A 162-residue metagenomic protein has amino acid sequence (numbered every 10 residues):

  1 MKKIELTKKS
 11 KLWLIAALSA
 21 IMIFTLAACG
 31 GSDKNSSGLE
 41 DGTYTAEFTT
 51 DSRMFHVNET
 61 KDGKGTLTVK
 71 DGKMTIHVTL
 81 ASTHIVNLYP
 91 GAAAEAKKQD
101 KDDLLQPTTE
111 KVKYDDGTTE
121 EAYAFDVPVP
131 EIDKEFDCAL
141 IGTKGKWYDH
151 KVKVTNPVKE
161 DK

Functional and structural regions predicted by a protein language model:
I4-A16: Bacterial N-terminal signal peptides that target proteins for export
I15-I23: Hydrophobic helical h-region of N-terminal Sec-dependent signal peptides in bacterial secretory/periplasmic proteins
F24-A28: C-terminal motif of bacterial Sec signal peptides marking the signal peptidase cleavage site
D33-K162: N-terminal soluble domains immediately following signal/targeting peptides that reside in extracytoplasmic
